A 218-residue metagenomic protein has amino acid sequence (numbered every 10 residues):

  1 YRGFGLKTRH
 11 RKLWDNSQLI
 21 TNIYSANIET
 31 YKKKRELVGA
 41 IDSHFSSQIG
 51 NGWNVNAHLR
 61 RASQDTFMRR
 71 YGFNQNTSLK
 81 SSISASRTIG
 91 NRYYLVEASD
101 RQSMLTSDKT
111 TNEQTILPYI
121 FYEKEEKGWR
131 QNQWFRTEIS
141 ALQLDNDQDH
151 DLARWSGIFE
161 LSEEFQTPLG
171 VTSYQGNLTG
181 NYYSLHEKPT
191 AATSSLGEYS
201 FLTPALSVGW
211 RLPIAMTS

Functional and structural regions predicted by a protein language model:
Y1-S218: Outer-membrane beta-barrel proteins and related beta-barrel translocases across Gram-negative bacteria
